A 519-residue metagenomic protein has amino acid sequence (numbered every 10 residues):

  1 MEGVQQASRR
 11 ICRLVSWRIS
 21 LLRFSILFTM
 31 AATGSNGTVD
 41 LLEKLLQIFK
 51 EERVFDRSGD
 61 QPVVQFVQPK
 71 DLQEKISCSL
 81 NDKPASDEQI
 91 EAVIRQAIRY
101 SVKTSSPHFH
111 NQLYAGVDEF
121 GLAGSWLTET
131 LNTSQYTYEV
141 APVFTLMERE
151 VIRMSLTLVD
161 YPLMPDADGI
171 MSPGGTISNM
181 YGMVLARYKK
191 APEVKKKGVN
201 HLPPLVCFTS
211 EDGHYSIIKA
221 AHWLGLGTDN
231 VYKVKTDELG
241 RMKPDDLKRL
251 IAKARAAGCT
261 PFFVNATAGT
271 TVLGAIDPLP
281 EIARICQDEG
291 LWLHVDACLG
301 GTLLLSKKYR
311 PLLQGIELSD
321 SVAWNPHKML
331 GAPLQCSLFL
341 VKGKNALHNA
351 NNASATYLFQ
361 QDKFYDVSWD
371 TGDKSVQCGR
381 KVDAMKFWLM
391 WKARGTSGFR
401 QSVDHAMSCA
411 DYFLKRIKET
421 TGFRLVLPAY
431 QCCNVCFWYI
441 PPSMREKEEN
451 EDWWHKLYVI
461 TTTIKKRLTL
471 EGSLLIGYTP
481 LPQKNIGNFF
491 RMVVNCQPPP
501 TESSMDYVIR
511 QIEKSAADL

Functional and structural regions predicted by a protein language model:
F28-D166, T469-I476, N495-P499, Y507-I512: N-terminal entrance/gating region of PLP-dependent enzymes' catalytic architecture
S155-L185, Y232-K235: Short loop-beta-helix segment that forms the pyridoxal 5′-phosphate
P165-D166, L202, L427-N434, N485-G487: Short Gly/Ser/Thr- and Asp/Glu-enriched loop/turn motifs at secondary-structure junctions
S178-H348: Conserved PLP-enzyme active-site core in the AAT-like
T270, Q314-T421, P428, P442: Active-site C-terminal subdomain of aminotransferase-like
R424-Y430, G477-P482: Short beta-strand
L425-L468: Conserved PLP-binding catalytic core of the aspartate aminotransferase-like
K447-E449, Q483-L519: PLP-dependent enzyme catalytic core of the Aspartate aminotransferase-like
